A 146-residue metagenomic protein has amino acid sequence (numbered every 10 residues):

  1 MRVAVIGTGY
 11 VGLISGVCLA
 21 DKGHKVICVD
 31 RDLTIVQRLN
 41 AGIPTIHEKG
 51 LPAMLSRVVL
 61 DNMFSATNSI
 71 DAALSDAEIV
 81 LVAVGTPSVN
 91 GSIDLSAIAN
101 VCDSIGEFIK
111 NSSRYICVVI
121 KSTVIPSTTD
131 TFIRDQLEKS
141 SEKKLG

Functional and structural regions predicted by a protein language model:
M1-P44: NAD(P)+-binding Rossmann beta1-loop-alpha1 motif at the extreme N-terminus of oxidoreductases
P44-F64: N-terminal glycine-rich dinucleotide-binding loop that anchors FAD/FMN and/or NAD(P) in oxidoreductases
P44-H47, A83, Q136-L137: Short, hinge-like loop/turn segments at secondary-structure boundaries
S65-S69: Short acidic-hydrophobic, aromatic-tinged amphipathic segments that line or gate anion-handling sites
A72-A73: Structural alpha-helical scaffold elements that stabilize or flank donor/cofactor-binding regions in carbohydrate
D76-A77: An anion/phosphate-binding loop that grips the pyrophosphate of nucleotide cofactors and donors
V80-V82, I120: Redox-cofactor binding/interface segments in oxidoreductases and associated redox assembly factors
S88-G146: Rossmann-like NAD(P)(H) cofactor-binding subdomain of soluble oxidoreductases
